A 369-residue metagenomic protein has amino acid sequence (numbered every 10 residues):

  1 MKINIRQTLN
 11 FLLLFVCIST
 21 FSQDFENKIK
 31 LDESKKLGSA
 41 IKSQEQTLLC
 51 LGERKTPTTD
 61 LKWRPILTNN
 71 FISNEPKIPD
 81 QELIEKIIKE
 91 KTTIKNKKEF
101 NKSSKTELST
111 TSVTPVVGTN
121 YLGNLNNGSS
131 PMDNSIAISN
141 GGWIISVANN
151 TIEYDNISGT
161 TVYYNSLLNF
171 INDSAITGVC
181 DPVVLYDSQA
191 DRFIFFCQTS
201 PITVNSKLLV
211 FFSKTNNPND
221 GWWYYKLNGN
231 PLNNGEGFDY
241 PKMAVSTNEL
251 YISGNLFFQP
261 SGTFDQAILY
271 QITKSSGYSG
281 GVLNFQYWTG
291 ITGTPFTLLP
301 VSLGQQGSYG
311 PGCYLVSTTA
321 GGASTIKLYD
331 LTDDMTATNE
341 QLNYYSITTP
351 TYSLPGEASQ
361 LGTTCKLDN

Functional and structural regions predicted by a protein language model:
M1-N27: Bacterial Sec-dependent N-terminal signal peptides
D24-N369: C-terminal PAP-associated
